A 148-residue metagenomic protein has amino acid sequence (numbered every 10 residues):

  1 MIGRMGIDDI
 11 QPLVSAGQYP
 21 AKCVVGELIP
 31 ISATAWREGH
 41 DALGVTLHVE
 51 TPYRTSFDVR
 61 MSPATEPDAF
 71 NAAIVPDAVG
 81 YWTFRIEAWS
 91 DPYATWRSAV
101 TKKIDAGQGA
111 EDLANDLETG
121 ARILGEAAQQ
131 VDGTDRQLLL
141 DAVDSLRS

Functional and structural regions predicted by a protein language model:
M1-E38, R97-V131: Non-catalytic, glycine-rich low-complexity segments
M5, V14-A16, C23-D77, Y81-R85: Catalytic cores of nucleotide-enabled group-transfer and carboxylate-activating enzymes in metabolic and assembly-line
F57, S62-S148: Extended acidic/polar, glycine-enriched regions that form or flank non-catalytic beta-rich accessory modules
